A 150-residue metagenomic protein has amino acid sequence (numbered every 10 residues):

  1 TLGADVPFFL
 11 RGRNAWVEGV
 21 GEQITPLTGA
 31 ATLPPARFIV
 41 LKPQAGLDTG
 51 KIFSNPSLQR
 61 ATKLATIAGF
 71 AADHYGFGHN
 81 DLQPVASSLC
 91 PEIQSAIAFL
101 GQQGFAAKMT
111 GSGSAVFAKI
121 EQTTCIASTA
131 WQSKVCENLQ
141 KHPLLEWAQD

Functional and structural regions predicted by a protein language model:
T1-E22: Gly/Ser-rich oxyanion-binding loop with an adjacent helix/lid that shapes the negatively charged ligand pocket
W16-A106, E121-D150: Conserved, helical-rich catalytic subdomain that frames metal- and/or nucleotide-binding sites in enzyme alpha/beta
T110-S114: Glycine-rich beta-strand-to-loop/alpha-helix junction loops that act as flexible
A115-K119: Short beta-strand->loop micro-motif that forms the acidic, two-metal-ion catalytic signature in nucleotide-processing
